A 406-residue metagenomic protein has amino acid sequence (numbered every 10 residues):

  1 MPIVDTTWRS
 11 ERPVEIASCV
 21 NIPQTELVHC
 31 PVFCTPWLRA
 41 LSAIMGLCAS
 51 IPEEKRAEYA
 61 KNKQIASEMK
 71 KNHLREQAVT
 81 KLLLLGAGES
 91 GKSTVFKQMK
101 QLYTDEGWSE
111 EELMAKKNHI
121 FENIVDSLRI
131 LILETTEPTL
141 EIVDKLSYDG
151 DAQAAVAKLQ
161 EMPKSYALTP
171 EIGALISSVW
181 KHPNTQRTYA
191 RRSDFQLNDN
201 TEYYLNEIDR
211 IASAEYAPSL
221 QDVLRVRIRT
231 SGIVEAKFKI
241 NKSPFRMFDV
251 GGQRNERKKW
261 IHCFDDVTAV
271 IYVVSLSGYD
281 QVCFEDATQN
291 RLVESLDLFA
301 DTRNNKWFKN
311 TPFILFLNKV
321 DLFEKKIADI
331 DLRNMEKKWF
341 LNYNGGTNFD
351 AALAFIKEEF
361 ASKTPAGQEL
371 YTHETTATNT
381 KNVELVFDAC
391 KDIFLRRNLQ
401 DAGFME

Functional and structural regions predicted by a protein language model:
L27, L38-L41: Leucine-biased recognition of intrinsically disordered, low-complexity hydrophobic segments
L47-N72, L102-T311, K319-Q368, T378-V383 (+2 more regions): Switch- and interface-adjacent substructures of P-loop NTPase systems
H73-V79: Phosphate-binding P-loop
L83-M99: Glycine-rich phosphate-binding P-loop
T372-E374: Conserved beta-strand scaffold positions in the cores of enzyme catalytic domains, especially in NTP/NDP-utilizing
